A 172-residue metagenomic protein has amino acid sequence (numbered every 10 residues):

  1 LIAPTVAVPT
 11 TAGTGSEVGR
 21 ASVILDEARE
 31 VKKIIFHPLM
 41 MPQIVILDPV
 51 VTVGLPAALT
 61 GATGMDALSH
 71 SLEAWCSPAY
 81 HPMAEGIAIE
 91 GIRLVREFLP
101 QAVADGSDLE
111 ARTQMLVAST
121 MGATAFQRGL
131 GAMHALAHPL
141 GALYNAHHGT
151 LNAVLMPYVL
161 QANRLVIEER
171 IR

Functional and structural regions predicted by a protein language model:
L1-A21: Proline/glycine-rich low-complexity loops and linkers
T10-G13, V51, P157-L160: Acidic, glycine-rich active-site loops and adjacent beta-strand->loop/helix elements that engage anionic groups
G13, T120-N152: Glycine-rich phosphate/pyrophosphate-binding beta-alpha loops
V18-R128: Carboxylate- and glycine-rich phosphate/diphosphate-binding segment that chelates Mg2+/Mn2+
M65, I92, M133, N152-A153 (+1 more regions): A general structural signal for well-ordered alpha-helical segments in protein cores
R93, T113, V117-T120, H138 (+2 more regions): Internal, well-ordered alpha-helical scaffold/interface segments that support domain packing or protein-protein contacts
L143-R172: Gly/Pro-rich interdomain helix-loop hinge
